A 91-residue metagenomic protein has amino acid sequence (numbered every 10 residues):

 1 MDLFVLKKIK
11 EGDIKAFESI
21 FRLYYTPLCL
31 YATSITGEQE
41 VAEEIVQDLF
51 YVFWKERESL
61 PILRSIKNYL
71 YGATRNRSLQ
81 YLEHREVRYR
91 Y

Functional and structural regions predicted by a protein language model:
M1-P27: N-terminal module of bacterial RNA polymerase sigma factors
L6-K7, E18, C29, T33 (+3 more regions): Solvent-exposed, non-membrane alpha-helical residues enriched in polar/charged side chains
R22-Q39: Amphipathic, Lys/Arg- and hydrophobic-enriched alpha-helical face
R22-T26, Q47, R75, H84: ATP/adenylate-binding site constellation spanning eukaryotic-like Ser/Thr protein kinases, ABC-transporter
L30, E44-Y51, K55, R64-N76: Structural recognition of an alpha-helix C-terminal capping motif at a helix-to-coil junction
E58-P61, G72-Y91: Arg/Lys-rich amphipathic alpha helix in sigma70-family domain 2
